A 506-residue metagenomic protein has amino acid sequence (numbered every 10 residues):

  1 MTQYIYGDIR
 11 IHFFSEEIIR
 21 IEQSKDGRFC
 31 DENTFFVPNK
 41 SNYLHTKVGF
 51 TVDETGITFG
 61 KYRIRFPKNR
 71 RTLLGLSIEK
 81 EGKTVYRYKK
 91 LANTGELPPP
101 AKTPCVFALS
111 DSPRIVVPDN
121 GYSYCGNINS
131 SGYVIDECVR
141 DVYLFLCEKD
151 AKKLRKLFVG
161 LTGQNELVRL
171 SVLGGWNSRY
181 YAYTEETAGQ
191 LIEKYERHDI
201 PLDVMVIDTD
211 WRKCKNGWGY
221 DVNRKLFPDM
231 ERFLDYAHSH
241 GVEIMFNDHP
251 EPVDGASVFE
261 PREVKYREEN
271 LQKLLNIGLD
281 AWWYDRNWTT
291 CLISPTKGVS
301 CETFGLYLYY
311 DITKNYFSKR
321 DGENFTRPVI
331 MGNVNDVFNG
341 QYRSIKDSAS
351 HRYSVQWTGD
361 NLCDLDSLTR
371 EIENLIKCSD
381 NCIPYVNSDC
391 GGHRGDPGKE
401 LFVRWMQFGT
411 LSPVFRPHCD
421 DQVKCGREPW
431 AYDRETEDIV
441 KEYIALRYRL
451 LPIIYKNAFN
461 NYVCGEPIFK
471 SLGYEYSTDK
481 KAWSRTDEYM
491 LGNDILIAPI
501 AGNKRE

Functional and structural regions predicted by a protein language model:
M1, F14-E16, T51-T55, K68-G75 (+1 more regions): A short, compositionally biased
M1-D8, F14-E16, D26, D31-N33 (+3 more regions): Extracellular/luminal recognition modules and glycoprotein regions
T2-Y6, I21, V52-G60, I78: Generic recognition of long tandem-repeat/solenoid scaffolds
I11, I19-I21, K61-I64, L496-P499: Short, well-ordered beta-strand segments enriched in hydrophobic/aromatic residues
H12-E54: A low-complexity, Ser/Thr/Gly/Pro-enriched, surface-exposed linker/loop concept that marks segments flanking
I18-I19, T55-I57, P113-I115, L496: Hydrophobic residues embedded in beta-strands of well-ordered beta-sheets
E22-R28, T58-K68, E81-G82, D119-Y122: Secondary-structure transition/turn motif
I64, G75-E506: Catalytic-domain carbohydrate-binding cleft regions of carbohydrate-active enzymes
